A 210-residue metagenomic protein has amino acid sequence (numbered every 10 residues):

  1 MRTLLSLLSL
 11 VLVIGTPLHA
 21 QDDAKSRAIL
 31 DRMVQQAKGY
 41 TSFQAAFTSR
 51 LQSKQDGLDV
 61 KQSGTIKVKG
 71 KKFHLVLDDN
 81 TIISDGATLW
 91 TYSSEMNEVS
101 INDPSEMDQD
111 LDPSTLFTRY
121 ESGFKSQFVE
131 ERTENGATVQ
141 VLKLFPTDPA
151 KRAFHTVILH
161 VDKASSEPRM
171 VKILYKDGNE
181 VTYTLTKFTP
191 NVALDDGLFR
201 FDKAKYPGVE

Functional and structural regions predicted by a protein language model:
L4-I14: Sec-dependent N-terminal signal peptides
V11, L18-L58, K69-K72, K205-E210: N-terminal leader/targeting segments and the immediate start of mature chains
S26-A28, A45, T118-F128, Y183: A short, amphipathic edge element
S49-L51, S93, K172-Y175: Beta-turn initiation residues at beta-strand->coil junctions
S63-L111, V181-T182: An acidic-aromatic
P104-T138: Flexible, surface-exposed loop/linker segments and immediately adjacent secondary-structure boundaries
Q127-P207: Gly/Pro-enriched, hydrophobic low-complexity segments that function as extracytoplasmic propeptides/linkers
